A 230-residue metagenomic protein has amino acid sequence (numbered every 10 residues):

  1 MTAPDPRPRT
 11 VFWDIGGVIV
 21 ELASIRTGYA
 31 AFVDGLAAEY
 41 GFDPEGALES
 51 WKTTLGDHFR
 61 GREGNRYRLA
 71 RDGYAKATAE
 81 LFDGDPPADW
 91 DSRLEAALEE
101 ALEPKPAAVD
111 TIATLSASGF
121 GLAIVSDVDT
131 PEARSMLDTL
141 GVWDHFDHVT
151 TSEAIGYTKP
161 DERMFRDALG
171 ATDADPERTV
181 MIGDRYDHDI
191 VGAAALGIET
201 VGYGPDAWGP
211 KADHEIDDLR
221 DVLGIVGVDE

Functional and structural regions predicted by a protein language model:
M1-V11, A23, E45, A113-S116 (+1 more regions): Asp-based, Mg2+/Mn2+-dependent phosphohydrolase catalytic module
A3-V109, S116: N-terminal helical cap/lid subdomain that shapes the substrate entry/recognition surface in HAD-like hydrolases
